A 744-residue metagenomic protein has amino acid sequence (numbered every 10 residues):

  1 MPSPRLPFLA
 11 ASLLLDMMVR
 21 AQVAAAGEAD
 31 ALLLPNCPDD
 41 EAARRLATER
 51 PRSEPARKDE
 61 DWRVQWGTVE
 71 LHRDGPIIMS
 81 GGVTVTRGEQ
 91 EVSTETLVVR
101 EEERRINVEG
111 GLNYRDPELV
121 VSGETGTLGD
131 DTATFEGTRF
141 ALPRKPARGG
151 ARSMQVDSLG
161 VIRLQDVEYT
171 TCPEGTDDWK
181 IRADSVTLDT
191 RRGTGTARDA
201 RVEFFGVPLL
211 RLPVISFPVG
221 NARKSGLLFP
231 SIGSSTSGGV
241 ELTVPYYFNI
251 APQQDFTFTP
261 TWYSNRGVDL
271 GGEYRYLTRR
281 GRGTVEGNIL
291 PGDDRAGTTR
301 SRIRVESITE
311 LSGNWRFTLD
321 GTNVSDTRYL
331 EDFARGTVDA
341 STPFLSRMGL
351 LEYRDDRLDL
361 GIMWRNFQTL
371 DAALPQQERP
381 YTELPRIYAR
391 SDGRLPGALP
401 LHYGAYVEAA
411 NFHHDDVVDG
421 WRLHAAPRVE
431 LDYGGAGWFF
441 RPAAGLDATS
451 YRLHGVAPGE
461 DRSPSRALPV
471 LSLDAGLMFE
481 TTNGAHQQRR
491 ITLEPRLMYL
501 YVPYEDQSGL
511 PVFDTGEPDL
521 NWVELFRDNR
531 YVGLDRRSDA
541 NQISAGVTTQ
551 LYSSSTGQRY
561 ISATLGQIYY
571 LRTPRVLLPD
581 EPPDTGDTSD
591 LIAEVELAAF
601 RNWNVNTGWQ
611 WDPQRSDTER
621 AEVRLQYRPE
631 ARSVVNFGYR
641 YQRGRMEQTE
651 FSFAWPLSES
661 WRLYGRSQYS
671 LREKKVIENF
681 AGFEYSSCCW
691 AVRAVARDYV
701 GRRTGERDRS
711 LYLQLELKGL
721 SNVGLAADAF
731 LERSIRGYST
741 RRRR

Functional and structural regions predicted by a protein language model:
M1-L9: Bacterial N-terminal signal peptides that target proteins for export
M1-P2, L71, R742-R744: Short, intrinsically disordered, low-complexity terminal/loop segments
L6, A21-V23, R742: Positively charged, low-complexity intrinsically disordered regions
L9-R20: Bacterial N-terminal signal peptides
L13, W66-T68, L473, L477: Short, Lys/Arg-rich amphipathic segments at extreme N-termini
Q22-D166, K180-D199, F258, S391 (+1 more regions): N-terminal amphipathic/hydrophobic interface segments
L119-A133, A141-T170, E174-S185, D189-R744: Outer-membrane beta-barrel proteins and related beta-barrel translocases across Gram-negative bacteria
